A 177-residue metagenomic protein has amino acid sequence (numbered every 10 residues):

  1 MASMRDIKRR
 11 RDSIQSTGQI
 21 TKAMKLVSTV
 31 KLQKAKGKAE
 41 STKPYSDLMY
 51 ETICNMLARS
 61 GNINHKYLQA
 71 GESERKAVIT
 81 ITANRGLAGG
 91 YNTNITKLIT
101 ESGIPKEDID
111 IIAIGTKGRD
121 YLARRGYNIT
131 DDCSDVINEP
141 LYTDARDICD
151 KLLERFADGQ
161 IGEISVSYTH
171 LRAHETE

Functional and structural regions predicted by a protein language model:
A2-R172: Conserved loop-to-helix interface motifs that mediate assembly, gating, or partner/ligand docking in ancient ring
A173-E177: A short, hydrophobic C-terminal helix/tail in secreted or cell-surface proteins
